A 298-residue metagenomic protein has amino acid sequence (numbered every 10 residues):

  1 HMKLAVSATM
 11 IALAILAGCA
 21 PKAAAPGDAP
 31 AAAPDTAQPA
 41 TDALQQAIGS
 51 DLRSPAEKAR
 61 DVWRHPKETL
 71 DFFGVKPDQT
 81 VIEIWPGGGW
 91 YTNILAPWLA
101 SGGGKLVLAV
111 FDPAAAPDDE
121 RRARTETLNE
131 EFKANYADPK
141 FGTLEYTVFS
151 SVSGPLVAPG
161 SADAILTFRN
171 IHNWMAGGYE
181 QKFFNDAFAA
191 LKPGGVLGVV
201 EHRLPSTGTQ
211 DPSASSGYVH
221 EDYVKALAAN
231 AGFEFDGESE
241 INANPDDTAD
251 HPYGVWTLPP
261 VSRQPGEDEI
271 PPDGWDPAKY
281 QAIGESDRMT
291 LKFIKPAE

Functional and structural regions predicted by a protein language model:
I15-G18: C-terminal motif of bacterial Sec signal peptides marking the signal peptidase cleavage site
A20-K22: Bacterial signal peptide processing site
P77-G87: Conserved class I S-adenosyl-L-methionine
A96-A100, E180-P193: A short glycine-rich, Lys/Arg-flanked "PGG" loop and its adjoining helix->strand segment in the class I
L106-A109, G194-H202: Conserved beta-strand signature within the Rossmann-like core of class I S-adenosyl-L-methionine
F149-V152, N173-D186: A short, conserved alpha-helix within the catalytic core of class I
G154-I165: A short acidic, Gly/Pro-enriched loop at the edge of an enzyme's catalytic core that lines a small-molecule cofactor
D273-E298: C-terminal lobe and adjacent flexible extensions of AdoMet/dcAdoMet transferase-like proteins
